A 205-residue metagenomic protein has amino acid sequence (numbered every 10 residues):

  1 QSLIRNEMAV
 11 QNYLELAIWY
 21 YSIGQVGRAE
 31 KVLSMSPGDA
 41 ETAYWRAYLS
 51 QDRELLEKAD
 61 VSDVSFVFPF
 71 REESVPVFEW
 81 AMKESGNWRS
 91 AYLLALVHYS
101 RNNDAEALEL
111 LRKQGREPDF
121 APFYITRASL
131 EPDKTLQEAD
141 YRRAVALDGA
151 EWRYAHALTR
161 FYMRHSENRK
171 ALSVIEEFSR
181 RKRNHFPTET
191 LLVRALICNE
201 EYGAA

Functional and structural regions predicted by a protein language model:
Q1, I23-K31, R53-K58, V67-V77 (+4 more regions): Structural signature of tandem alpha-helical TPR/SEL1-like repeats, specifically the intra-repeat loop/turn
L3-I4, E30-P37, D60, M82 (+3 more regions): A conserved position within tetratricopeptide repeats
E7-M8, P37-A40, S85-G86, P118-D119 (+2 more regions): Short coil turns that delineate tetratricopeptide repeat
N12, T42, S90-A91, F123-Y124 (+2 more regions): TPR alpha-solenoid repeat register
E41, F78, H156, H185-I197 (+1 more regions): Alpha-helical protein-protein interaction modules
S65-V67, F120-P132, H156-R164, I175-E176: Alpha-helical adaptor scaffolds
